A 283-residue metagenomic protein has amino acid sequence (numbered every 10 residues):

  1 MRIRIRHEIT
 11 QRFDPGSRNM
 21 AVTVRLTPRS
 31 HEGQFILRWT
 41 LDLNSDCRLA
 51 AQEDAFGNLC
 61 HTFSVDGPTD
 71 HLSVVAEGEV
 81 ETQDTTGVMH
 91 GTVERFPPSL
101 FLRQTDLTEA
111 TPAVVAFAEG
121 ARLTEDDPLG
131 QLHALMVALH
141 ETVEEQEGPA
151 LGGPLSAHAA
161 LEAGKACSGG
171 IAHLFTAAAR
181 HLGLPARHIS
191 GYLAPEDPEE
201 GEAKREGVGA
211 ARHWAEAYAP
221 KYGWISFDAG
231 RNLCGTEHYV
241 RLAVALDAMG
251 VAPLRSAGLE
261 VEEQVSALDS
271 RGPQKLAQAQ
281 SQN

Functional and structural regions predicted by a protein language model:
M1-E119, E125: Linear, non-domain "peripheral" regions
I3, S168-G169: Conserved structured core elements
Q11-P15, N44-A51, H158, P185-I189 (+2 more regions): N-terminal start-of-chain detector that recognizes signal peptides and the immediate post-cleavage beginning
R18, D70, D106-L107, K165-A166 (+3 more regions): Short capping/connector residues at structural and topological boundaries
V24-Q34, W39-L41, R231-A252, S256-V261 (+2 more regions): Glycine-rich, small/acidic residue-mixed loop/short-helix segments
V80-D84, M89, F96-A166, L174-T176 (+3 more regions): Secondary-structure boundary elements
G170-E260: Hydrophobic/aromatic-rich core segments of domains that either
A194-E200, L276-N283: Intrinsically disordered, low-complexity linkers and terminal tails enriched in Pro/Gly and often acidic or mixed-charge
